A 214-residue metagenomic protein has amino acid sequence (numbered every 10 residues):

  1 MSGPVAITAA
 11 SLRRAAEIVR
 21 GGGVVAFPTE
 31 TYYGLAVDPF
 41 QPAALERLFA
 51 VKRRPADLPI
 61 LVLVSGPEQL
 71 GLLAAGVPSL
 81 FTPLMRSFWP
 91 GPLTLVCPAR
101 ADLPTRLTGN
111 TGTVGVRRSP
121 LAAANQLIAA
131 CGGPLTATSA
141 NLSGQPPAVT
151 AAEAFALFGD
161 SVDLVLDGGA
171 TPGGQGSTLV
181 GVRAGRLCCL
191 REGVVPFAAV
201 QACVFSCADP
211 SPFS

Functional and structural regions predicted by a protein language model:
M1-S214: Active-site-adjacent structural elements in enzyme catalytic cores
